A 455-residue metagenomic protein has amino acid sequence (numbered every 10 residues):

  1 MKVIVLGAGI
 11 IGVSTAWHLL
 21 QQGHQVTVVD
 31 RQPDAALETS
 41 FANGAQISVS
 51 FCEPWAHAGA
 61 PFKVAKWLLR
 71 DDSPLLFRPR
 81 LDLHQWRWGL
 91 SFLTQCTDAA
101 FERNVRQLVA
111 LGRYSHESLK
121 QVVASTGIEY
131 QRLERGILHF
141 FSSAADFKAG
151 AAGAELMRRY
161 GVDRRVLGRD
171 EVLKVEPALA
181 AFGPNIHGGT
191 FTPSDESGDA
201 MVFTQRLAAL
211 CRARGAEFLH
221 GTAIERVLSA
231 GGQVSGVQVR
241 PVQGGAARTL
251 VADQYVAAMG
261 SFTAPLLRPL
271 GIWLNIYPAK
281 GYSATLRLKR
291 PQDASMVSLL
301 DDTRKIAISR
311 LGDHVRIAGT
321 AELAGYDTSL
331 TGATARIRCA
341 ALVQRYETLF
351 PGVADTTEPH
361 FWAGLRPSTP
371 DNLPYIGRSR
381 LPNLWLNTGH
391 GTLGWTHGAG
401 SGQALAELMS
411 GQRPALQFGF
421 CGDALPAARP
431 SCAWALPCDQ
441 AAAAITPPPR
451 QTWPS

Functional and structural regions predicted by a protein language model:
K2-V28: N-terminal Rossmann-like FAD-binding beta1-loop-alpha1 element of flavoenzymes
Q21-F41: Glycine-rich FAD pyrophosphate-binding loop
Q32-T39, S235-S295, A335: Central helical "cap/lid" subdomain
A42-R169: Dinucleotide-binding Rossmann-like beta1-alpha1 core, especially the glycine-rich loop that anchors the ADP
R103-H116, H139-A149, T190-A209, L330-R338 (+1 more regions): Short beta-strand to alpha-helix junction loop
S125-E129, I272-Y277, R287-L381: Active-site lid/adjacent beta-loop-alpha segment flanking the redox-cofactor pocket in flavoenzymes
K148-Y160, A180-D253: Helical element adjacent to the flavin cofactor pocket in flavoenzyme catalytic cores
R164, D302-T303, E347-C438: C-terminal catalytic lobe of FAD-dependent flavoproteins
